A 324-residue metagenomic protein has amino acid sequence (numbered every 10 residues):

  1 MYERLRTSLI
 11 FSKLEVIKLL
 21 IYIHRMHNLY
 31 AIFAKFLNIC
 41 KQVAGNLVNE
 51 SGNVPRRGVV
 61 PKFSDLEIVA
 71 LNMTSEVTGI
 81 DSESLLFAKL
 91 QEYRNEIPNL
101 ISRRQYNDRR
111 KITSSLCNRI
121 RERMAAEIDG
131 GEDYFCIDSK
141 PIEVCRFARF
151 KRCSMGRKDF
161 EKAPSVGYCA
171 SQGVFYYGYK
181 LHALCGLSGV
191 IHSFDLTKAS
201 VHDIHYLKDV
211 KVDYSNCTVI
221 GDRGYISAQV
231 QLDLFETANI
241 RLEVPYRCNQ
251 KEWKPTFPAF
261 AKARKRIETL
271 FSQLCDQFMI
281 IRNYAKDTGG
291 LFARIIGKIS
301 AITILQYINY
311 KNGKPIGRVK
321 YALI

Functional and structural regions predicted by a protein language model:
M1-I324: Short alpha-helical elements
